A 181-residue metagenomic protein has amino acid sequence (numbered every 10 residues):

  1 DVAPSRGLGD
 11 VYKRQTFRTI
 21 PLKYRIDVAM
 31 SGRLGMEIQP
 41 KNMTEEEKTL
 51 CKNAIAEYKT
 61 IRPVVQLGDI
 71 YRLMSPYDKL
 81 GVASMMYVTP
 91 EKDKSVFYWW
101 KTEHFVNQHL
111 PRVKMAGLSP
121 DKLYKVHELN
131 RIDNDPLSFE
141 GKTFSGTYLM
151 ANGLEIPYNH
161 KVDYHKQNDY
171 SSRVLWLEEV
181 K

Functional and structural regions predicted by a protein language model:
D1-L8, Y12: Single conserved hydrophobic/aromatic residue that forms the stacking wall/gate of nucleotide- or nucleobase-binding
G9-D10, V28-Q39: Short acidic (Asp/Glu) and glycine-rich catalytic loops that position anionic groups and cofactors
V11, V64-L67: Active-site loops and adjacent core secondary-structure elements that bind or stabilize anionic groups
R18-G32: Aromatic-lined glycan-binding groove of carbohydrate-active enzymes
A29, F97, V126: Conserved, mostly hydrophobic/aromatic
M36, K41-T49: N-terminal leader/propeptide and maturation segments of large enzyme subunits in energy/redox metabolism and hydrolases
Y77-P120: Carbohydrate-binding surface patches
E103-K181: C-terminal beta-sandwich/jelly-roll accessory domains of carbohydrate-active enzymes
